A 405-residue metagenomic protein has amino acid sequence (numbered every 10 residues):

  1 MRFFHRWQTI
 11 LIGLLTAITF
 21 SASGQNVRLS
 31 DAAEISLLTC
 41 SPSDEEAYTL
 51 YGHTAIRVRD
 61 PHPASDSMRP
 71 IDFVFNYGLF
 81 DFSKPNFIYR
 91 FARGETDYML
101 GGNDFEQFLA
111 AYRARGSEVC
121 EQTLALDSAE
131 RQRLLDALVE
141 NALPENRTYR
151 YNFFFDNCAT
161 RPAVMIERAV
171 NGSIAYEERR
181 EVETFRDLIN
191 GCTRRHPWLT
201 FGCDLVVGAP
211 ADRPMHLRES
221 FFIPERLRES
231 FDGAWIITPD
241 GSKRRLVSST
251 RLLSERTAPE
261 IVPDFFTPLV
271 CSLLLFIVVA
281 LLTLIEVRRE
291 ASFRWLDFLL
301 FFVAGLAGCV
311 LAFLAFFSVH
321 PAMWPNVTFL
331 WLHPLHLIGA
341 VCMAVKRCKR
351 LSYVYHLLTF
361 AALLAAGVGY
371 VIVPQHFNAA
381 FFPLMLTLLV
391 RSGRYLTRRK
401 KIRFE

Functional and structural regions predicted by a protein language model:
M1-L11: Bacterial N-terminal signal peptides that target proteins for export
R2, V27-R28, E46-Y48, S65-D66 (+1 more regions): A general structural signal for short secondary-structure junctions and capping/turn motifs
T9-T19: Bacterial N-terminal signal peptides
A22-N26: Boundary at the C-terminal end of the N-terminal hydrophobic targeting segment
D31-S117: Glycine-rich catalytic cores of cysteine/serine-nucleophile enzymes that process amide/ester linkages in cell-envelope
D44-E45, S117-A125, P144-F153: Second-shell loop/turn segments in exported
L126-V139: A structural motif
E140-V341, V345-S352, T359-E405: Activation targets extended, charge/polar-rich intrinsically disordered C-terminal tails
